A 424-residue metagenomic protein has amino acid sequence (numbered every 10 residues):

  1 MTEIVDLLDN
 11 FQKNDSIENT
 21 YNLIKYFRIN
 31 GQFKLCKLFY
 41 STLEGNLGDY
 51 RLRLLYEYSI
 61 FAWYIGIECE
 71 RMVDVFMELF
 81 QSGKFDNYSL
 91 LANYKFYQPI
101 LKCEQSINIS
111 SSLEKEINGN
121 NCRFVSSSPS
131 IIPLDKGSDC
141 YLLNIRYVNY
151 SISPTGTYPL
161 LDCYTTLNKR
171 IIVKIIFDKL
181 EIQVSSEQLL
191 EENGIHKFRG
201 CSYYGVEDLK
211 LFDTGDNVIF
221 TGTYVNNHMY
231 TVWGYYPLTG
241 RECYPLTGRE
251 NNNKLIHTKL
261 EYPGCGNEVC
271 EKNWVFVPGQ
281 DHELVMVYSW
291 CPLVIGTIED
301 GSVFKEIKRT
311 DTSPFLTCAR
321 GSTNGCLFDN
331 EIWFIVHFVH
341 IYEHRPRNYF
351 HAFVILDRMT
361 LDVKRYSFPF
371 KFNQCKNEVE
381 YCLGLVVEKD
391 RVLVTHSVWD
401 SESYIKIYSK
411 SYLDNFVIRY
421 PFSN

Functional and structural regions predicted by a protein language model:
M1-F11, K37-N46: Repeat-mediated protein-protein interaction surfaces in helical alpha-solenoids
I4, I17, F33, E68-E70: TPR-repeat structural position
L7-L8, L23, Y40, V73-M77: Inward-facing hydrophobic residues that define packing positions of alpha-helical scaffold repeats
N22-K25, L52, E57, Y88 (+1 more regions): "A position-specific structural signal for the A-helix of alpha-solenoid helical repeats
N30, I65-G66: Structural motif corresponding to the intra-repeat A-B loop/turn of tetratricopeptide repeats
A92-N424: Beta-propeller domains
